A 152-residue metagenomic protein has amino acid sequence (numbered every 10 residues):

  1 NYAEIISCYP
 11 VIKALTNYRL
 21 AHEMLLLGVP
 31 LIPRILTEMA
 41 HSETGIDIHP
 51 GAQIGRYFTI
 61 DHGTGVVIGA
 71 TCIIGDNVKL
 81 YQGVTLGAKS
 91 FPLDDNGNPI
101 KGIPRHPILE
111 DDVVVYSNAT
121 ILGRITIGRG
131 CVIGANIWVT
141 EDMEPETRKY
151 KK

Functional and structural regions predicted by a protein language model:
N1-E38: Terminal amphipathic alpha-helical/low-complexity segments used for targeting or macromolecular assembly
H41-K151: Structural signal for interior beta-strand "rungs" in well-ordered beta-sheet cores of soluble enzyme domains
